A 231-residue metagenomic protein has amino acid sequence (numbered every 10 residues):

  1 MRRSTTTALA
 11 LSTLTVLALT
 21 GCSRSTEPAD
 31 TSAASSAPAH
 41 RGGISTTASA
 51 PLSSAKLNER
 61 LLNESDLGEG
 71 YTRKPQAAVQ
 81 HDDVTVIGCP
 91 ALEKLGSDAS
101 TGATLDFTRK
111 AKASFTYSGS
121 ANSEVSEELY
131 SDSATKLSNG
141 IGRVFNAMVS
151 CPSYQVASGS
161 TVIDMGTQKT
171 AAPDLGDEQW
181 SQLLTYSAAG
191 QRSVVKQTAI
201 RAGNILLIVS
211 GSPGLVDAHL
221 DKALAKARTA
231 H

Functional and structural regions predicted by a protein language model:
M1-T13: N-terminal export and membrane-targeting signals
A8-A10, L19-E59, A91-G102: N-terminal low-complexity, Pro/Thr-rich disordered segments that flank secretion/membrane-targeting signals
I44-D83: Post-signal-peptide N-terminal segment of Sec-exported extracytoplasmic proteins
P51-S53, V125-D132, V209-S212: Second-shell loop/turn segments in exported
S54, N58-E64, G68, S138-F145 (+1 more regions): Extracytoplasmic/secreted envelope proteins and their assembly/folding machinery, especially bacterial periplasmic
L61, S65-Y71, P75, M148-Q155 (+2 more regions): Sec/Tat-exported extracytoplasmic proteins
R73-T185: A small/polar (G/S/T-enriched), proline-flanked helix-loop surface module common in exported/cell-envelope proteins
I163-K226: A short, solvent-exposed beta-edge/loop patch
